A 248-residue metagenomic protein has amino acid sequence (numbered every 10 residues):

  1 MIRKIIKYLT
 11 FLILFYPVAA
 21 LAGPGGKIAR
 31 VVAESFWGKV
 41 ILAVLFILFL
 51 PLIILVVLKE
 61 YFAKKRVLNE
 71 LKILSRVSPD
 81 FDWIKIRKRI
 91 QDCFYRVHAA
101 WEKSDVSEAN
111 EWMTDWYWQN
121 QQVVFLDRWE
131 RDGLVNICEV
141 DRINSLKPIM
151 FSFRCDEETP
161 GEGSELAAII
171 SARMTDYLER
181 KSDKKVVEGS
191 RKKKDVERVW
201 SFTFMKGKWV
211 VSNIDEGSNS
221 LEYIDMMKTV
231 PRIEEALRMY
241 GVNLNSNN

Functional and structural regions predicted by a protein language model:
M1-G23: N-terminal secretory/membrane targeting signals
I13, L126-R128, C138, K184-K185 (+1 more regions): Short, charged/polar low-complexity linear motifs in solvent-exposed/disordered segments
A22-A100, M227-P231, E235-N248: Juxtamembrane and targeting peptides
P24-I28, A33-W37, S152-N243: Exposed beta-sheet edge and beta->alpha loop/turn motif
E60-A63, I73-R76, W83-I84, D127-V135 (+2 more regions): Generic detector of short, locally flexible boundary/turn motifs and exposed helical patches
N69-F153, N248: Core segments of small alpha/beta cavity-forming domains
